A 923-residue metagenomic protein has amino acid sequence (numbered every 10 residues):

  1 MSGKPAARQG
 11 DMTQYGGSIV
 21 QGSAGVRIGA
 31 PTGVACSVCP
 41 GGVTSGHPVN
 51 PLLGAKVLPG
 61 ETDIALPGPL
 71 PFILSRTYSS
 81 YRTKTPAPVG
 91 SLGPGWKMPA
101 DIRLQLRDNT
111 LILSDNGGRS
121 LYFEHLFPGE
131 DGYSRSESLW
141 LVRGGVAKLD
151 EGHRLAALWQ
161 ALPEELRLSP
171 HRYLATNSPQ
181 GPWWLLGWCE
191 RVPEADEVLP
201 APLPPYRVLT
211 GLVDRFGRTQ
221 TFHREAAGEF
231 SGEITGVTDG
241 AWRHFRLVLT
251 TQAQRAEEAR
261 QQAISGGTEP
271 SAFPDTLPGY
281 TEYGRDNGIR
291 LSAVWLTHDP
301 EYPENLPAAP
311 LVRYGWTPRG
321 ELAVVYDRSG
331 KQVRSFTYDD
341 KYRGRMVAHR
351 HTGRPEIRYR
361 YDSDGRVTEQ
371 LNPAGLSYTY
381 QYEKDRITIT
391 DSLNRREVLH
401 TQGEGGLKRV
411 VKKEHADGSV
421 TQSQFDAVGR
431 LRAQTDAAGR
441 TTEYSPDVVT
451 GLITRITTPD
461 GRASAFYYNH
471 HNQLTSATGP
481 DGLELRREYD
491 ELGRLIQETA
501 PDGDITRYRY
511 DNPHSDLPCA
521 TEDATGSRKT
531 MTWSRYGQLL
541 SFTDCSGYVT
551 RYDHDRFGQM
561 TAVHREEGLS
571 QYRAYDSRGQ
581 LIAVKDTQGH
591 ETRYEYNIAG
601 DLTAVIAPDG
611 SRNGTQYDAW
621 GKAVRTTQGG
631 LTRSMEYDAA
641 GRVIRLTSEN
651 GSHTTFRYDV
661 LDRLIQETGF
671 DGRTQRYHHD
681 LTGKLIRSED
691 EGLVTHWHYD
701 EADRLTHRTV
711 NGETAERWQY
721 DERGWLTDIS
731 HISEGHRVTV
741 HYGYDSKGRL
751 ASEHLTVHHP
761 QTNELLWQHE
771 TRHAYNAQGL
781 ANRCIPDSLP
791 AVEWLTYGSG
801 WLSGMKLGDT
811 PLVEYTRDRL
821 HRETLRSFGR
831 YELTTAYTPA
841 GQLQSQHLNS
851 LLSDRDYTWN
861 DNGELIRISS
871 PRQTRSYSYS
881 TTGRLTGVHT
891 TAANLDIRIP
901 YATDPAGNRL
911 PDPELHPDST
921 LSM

Functional and structural regions predicted by a protein language model:
M1-V49, T221, Y302, A309-Y314 (+1 more regions): Intrinsically disordered, low-complexity proline/glycine-rich segments
G10, K84-A87, E124-L126: Short, glycine/acidic-enriched capping/hinge loops at junctions between secondary-structure elements
A30-P86, G118, Q160-L166: Intrinsically disordered, low-complexity segments enriched in small residues
V38-V43, V89-P94, I264: Short intrinsically disordered coil segments
K56-E61, K97-P99, Q105-N109: Short alpha-helical segments and helix-capping/turn motifs at coil-helix boundaries
L66-G68, Q105-R107, S169: Solvent-exposed loop and beta-edge segments used for protein-protein assembly and interaction
Y81-P99: Acidic, aromatic-enriched beta-alpha/helix-loop junctions
L92-P94, N109-M923: Extended charged/polar low-complexity repeat regions
